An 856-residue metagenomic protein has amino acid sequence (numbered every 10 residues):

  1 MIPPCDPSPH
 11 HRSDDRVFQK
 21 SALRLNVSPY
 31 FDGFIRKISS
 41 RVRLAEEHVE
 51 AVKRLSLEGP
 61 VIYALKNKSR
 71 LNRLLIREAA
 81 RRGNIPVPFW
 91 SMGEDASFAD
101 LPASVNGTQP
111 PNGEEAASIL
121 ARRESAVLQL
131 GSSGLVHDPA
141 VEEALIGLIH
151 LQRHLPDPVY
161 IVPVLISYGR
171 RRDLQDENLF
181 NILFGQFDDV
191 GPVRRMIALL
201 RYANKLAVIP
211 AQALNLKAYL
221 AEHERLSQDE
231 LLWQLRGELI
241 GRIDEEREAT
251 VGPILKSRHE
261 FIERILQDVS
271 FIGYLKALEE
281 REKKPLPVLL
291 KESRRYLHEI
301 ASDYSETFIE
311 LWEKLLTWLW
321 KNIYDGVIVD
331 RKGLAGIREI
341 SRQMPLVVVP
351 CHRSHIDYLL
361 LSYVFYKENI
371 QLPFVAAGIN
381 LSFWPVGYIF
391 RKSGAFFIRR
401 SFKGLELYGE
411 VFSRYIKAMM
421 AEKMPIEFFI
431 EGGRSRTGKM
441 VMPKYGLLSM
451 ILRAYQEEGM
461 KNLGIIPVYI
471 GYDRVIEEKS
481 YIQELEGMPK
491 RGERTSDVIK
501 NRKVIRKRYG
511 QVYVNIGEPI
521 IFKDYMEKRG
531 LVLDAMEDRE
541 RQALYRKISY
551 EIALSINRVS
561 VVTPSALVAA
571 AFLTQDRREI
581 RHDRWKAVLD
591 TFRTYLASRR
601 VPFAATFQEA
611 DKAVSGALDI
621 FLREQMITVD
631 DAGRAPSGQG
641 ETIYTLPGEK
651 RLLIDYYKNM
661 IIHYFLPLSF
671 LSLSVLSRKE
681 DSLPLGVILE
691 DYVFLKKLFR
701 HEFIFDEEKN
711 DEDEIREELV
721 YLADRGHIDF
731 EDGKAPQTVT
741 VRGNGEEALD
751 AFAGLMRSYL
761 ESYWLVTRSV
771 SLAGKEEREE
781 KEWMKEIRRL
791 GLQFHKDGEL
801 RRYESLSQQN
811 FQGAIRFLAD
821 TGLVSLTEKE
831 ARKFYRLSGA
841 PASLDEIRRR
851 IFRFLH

Functional and structural regions predicted by a protein language model:
M1-H856: Membrane-interfacial terminal anchoring regions of lipid-handling membrane enzymes
